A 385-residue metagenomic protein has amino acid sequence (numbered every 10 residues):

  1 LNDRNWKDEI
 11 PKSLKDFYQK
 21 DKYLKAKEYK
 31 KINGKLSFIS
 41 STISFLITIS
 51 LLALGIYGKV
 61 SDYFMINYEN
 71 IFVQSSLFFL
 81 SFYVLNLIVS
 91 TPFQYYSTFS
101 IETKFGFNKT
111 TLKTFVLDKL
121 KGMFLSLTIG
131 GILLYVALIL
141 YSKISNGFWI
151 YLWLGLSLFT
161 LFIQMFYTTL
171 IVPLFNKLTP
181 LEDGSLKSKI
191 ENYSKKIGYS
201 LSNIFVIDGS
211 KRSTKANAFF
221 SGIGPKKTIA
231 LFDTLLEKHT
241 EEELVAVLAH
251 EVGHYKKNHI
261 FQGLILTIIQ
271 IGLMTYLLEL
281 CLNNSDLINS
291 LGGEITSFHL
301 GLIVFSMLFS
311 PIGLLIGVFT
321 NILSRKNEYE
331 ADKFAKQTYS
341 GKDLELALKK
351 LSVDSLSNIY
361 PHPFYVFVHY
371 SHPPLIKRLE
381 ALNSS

Functional and structural regions predicted by a protein language model:
L1-T296, P311, L315-S385: Polar-ligand-bearing catalytic/cofactor-coordination segments of membrane-embedded or membrane-tethered inner-membrane
E294, V304-M307: Alpha-helical transmembrane segments
S297-G301: Glycine-rich, flexible loop segments associated with nucleotide phosphate handling
